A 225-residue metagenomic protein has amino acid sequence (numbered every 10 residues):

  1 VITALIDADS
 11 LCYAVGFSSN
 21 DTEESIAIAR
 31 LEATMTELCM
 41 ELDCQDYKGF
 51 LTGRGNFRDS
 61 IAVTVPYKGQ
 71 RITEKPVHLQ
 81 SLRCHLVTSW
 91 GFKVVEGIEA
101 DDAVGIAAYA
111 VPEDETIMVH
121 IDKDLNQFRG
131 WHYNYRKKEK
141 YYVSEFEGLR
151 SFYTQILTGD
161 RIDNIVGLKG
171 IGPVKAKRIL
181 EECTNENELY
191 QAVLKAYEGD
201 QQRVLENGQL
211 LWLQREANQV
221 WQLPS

Functional and structural regions predicted by a protein language model:
V1-C84: Domain-level signal for Mg2+-assisted phosphodiester chemistry and nucleotide/NA-binding surfaces in nucleic-acid
A27-R30, C44, K68-P224: Extended two-metal-dependent nuclease catalytic cores across DNA- and RNA-processing enzymes
